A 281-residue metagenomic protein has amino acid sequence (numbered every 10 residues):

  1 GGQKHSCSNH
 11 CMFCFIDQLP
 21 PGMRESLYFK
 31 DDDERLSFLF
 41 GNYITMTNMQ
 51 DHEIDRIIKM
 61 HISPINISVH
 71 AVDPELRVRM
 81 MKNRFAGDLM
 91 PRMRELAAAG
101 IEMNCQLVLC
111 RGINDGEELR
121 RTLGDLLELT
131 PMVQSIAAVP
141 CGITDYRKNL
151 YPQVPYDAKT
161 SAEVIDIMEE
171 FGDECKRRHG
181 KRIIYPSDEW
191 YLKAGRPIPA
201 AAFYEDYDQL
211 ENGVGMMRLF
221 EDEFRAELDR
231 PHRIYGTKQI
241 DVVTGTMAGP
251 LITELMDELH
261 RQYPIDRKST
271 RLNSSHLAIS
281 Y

Functional and structural regions predicted by a protein language model:
G1-M132, G142-F171: Conserved Radical SAM active-site core
S68, Q106-V108, V139, S187 (+1 more regions): Generic beta-strand/beta-sheet core signal
N83, A201, L255-P264: Short, solvent-exposed amphipathic alpha-helical segments in soluble enzyme and RNA/protein-processing domains
P155, A162-T244, Q262: Hard-cation-handling environments
K238, T246, D257-Q262, S275 (+1 more regions): C-terminal structured domains
M247-L251: Short acidic, S/G/P-rich loop/turn micro-motifs used as interaction or catalytic elements
T270-S274: Conserved small/polar residues in nucleotide/adenosyl-binding loops
